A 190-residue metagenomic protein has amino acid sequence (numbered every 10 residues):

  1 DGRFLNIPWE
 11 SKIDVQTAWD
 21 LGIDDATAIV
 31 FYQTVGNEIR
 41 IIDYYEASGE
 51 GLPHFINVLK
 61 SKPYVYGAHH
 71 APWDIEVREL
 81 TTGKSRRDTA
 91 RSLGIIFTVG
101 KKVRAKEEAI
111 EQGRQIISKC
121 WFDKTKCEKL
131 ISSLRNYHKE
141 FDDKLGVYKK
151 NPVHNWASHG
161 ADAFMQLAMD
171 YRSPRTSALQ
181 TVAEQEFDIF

Functional and structural regions predicted by a protein language model:
D1-L21: ATPase catalytic-site recognition across NTP-hydrolyzing enzymes
D1-N6, R175, E184-F187: Pepsin/retropepsin-fold aspartyl endopeptidases
Q16, D24, S85, S158: Short, well-structured alpha-helical interface segments that form or flank functional binding sites
L21-I23, W73: Short, flexible loop/turn elements at secondary-structure junctions
I23, T34-G36, A168, R172: Hydrophobic/aromatic-lined pockets within catalytic cores
D25-I29: Short glycine-rich loop/turn motifs
V30-V153, P174-A178, F187-F190: Mg2+-dependent endonuclease catalytic cores in nucleic-acid-processing enzymes, primarily RNase H-like
P152-T176: Acidic, Mg2+-coordinating catalytic module of metal-dependent nucleases/exonucleases that use a two-metal-ion mechanism
